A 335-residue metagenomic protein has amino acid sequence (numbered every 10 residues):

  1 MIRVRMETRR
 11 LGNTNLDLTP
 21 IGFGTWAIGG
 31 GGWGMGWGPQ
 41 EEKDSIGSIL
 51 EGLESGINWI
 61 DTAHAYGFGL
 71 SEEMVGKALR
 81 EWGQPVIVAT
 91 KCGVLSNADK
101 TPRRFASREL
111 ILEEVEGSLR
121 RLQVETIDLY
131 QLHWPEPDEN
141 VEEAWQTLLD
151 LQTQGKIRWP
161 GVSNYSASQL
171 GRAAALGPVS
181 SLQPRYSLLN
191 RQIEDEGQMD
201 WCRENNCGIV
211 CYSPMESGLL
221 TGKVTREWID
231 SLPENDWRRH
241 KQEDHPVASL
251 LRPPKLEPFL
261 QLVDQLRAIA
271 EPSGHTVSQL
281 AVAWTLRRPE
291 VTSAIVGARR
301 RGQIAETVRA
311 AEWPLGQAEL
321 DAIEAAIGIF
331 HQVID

Functional and structural regions predicted by a protein language model:
M1-V86: N-terminal binding-site loop/beta-alpha segment at the start of enzyme catalytic domains that lines or forms
R3, T8, P135-F330, I334: Beta/alpha (TIM)-barrel catalytic core signal, keyed to glycine-rich beta->alpha loops juxtaposed to Asp/Glu that bind
G36-D44, L70, M74, P102-L110 (+2 more regions): Alpha-helix N-cap and loop-to-helix initiation/capping positions
G38-G52, A106-L122, S166-R172: Short, acidic/polar
E54, G76-I87, L119-Q123, Q152 (+1 more regions): Acidic (Asp/Glu)-rich catalytic clusters
D61-T62, V88-T90, V162, I209-C211: Hydrophobic residues in well-ordered beta-strands that form the structural core
P85-A98: A short, structured active-site edge motif that brings together acidic residues
L119-D138: Active-site groove signature of glycoside hydrolases
